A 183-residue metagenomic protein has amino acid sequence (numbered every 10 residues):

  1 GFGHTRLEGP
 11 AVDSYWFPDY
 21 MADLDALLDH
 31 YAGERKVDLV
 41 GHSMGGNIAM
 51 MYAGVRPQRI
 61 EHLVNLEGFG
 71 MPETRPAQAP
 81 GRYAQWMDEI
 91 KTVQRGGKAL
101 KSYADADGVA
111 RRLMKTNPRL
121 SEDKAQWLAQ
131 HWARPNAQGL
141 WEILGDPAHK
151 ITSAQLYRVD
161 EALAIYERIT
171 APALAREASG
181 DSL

Functional and structural regions predicted by a protein language model:
G1, L7, G68, A178-G180: Active-site loop/turn elements of alpha/beta-hydrolase fold enzymes, especially the short glycine-/histidine-rich
G1-V40: Active-site loop/oxyanion-hole signature of alpha/beta-hydrolase fold enzymes
D19-L27, M51, G108, R112 (+1 more regions): Alpha-helical elements of Rossmann-like donor-binding domains used by nucleotide-donor carbohydrate transfer enzymes
E34-P80: Conserved hydrolase catalytic core segment
L66-K101: A catalytic-pocket lid/entrance helix-loop region that shapes and gates access to the active site across common
Q94-A99, G108-L120, H131-A133, K150-A154: Helix-loop "lid/cap" segments that line or gate small-molecule binding pockets
A133-L183: Conserved serine/cysteine hydrolase catalytic core
